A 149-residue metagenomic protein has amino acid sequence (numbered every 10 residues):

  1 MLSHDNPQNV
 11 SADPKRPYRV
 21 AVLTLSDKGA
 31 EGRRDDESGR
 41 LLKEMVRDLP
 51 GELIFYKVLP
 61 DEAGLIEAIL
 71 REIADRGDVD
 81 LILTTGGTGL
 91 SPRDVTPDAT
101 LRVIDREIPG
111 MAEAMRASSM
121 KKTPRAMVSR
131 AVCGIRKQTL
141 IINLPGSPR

Functional and structural regions predicted by a protein language model:
M1-R149: Non-catalytic beta/alpha edge segments that cap or flank active sites
